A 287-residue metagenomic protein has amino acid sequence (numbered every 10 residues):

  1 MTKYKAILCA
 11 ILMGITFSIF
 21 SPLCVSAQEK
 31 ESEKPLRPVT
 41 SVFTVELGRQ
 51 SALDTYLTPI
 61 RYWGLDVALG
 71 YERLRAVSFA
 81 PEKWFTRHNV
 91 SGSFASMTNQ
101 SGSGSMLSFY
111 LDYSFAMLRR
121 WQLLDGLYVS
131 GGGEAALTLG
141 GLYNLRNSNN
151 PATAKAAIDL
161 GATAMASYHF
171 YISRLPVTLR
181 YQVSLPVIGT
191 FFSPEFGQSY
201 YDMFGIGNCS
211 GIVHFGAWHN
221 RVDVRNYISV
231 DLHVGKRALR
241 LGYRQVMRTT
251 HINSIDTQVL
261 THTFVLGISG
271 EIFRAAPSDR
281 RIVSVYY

Functional and structural regions predicted by a protein language model:
A27-K83, V285-Y287: Short glycine/proline- and aromatic-enriched beta-strand/turn motifs that initiate or cap beta-hairpins
E29-V39, A76-T86, R120-G131, Y171-L179 (+2 more regions): Short loop/turn motifs that connect adjacent beta-strands in outer-membrane beta-barrel proteins
S41-V45, W84-V90, L127-A135, L160-A162 (+3 more regions): Transmembrane beta-strands of outer-membrane beta-barrel proteins
L47-T55, G92-T98, A135-Y143, Y168-F170 (+4 more regions): Transmembrane beta-strands of outer-membrane beta-barrel pores
R61-L69, S105-Y113, L127, A152-A162 (+2 more regions): Residues that define the transmembrane beta-barrel architecture of outer-membrane proteins
V67-F79, L111-R119, G133, L160-Y168 (+3 more regions): Residues on the lipid-exposed face of transmembrane beta-strands in outer-membrane beta-barrel proteins
N149-K236: Outer-membrane beta-barrel transmembrane domain signature
P176, Q182-S184, F192-P194, H214 (+1 more regions): Predominantly the C-terminal beta-signal and adjacent terminal strand-loop region of outer-membrane beta-barrel
